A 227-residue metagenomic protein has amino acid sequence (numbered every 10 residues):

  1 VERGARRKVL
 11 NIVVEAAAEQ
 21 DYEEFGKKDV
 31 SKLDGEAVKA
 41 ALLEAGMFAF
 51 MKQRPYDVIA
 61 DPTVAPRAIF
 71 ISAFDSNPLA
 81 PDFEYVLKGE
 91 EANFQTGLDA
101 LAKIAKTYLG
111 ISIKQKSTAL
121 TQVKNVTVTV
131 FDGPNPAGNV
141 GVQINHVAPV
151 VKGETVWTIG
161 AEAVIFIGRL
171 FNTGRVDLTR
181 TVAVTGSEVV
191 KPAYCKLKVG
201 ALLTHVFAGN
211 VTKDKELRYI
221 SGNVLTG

Functional and structural regions predicted by a protein language model:
E2-G227: Buried, small/hydrophobic-residue-enriched core segments of structured protein domains
